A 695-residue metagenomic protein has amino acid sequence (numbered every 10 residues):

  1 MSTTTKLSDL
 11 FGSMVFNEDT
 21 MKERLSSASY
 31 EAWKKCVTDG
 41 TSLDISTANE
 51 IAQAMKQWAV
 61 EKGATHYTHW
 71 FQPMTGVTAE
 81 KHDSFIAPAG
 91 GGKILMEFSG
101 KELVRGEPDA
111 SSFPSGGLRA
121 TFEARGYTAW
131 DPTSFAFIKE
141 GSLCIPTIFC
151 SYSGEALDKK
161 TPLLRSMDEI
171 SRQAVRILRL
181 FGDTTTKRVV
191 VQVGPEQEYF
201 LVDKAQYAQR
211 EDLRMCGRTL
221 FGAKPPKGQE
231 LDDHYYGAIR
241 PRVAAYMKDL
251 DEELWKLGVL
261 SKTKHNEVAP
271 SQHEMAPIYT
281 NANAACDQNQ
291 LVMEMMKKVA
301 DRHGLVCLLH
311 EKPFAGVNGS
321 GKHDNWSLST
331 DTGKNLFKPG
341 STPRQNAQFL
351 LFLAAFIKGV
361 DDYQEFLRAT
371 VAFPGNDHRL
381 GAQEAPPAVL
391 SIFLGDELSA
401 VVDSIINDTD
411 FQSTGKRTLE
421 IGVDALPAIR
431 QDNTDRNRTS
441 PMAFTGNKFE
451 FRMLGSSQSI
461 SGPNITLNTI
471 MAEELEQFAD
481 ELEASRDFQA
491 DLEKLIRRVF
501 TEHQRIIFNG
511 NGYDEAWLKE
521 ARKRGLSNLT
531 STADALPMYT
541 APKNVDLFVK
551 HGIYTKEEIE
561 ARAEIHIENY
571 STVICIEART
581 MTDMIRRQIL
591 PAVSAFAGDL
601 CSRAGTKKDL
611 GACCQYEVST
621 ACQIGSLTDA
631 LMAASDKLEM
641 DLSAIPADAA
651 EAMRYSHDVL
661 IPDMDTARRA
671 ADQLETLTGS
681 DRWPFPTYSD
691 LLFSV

Functional and structural regions predicted by a protein language model:
S2-Y30, D44, R125-A129, T133-I145 (+2 more regions): Catalytic pocket of metal/acid-base enzymes, prominently hydrolases
L10-E123: Active-site core of metal-dependent hydrolases
T47, F71, S99, P277-Y279 (+5 more regions): Active-site proximal loops enriched in glycine and acidic residues that flank catalytic Cys/His/Asp and coordinate
T47-I51, F71-P73, K101-E102, F149 (+4 more regions): Active-site-proximal loop/turn and secondary-structure-junction residues that shape catalytic pockets, frequently
A64, T68-Q72, Q288-R302, L328 (+3 more regions): Hydrophobic/aromatic-rich, well-ordered segments within soluble, folded domains that form packed cores
G76-G91, P108-S111, G116, R210 (+4 more regions): Short linear, low-complexity motifs centered on an aromatic residue
A124-L309, N318-G321, L328-H566: Glycine-rich, acidic/polar active-site loops that bind/position phosphate-bearing ligands
E502-V695: C-terminal amphipathic alpha-helical interaction region
